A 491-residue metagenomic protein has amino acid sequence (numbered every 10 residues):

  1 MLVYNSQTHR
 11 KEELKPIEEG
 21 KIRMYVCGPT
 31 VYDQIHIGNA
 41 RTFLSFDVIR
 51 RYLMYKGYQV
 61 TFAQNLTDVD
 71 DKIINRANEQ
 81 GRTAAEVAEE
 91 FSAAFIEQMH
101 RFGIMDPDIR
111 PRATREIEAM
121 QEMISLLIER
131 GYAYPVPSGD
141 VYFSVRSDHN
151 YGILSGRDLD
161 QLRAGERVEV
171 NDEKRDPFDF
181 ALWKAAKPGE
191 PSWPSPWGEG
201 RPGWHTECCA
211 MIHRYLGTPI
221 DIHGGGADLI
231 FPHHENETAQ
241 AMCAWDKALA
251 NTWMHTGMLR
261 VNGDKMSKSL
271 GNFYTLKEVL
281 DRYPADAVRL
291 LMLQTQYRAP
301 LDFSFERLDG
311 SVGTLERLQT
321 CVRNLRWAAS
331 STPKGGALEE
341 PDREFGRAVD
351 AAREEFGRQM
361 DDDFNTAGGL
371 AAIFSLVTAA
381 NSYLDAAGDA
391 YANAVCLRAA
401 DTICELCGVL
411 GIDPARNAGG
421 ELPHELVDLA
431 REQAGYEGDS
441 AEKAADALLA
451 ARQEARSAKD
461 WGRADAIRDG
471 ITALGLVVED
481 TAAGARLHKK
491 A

Functional and structural regions predicted by a protein language model:
M1-Y32, D47, E97, E118-A328: Alpha-helical recognition segments enriched in aromatics with Gly/Pro capping that present substrate-recognition
T8-E13, I17-G103, A483-L487: N-terminal, positively charged nucleic-acid-binding surface of large information/translation enzymes
Y58, Y132, L476: Short phosphate-binding/catalytic loops that engage adenosine nucleotides
L66-D70, S92-F95, M105-M120, S138-S147: Short, glycine/charge-rich beta-strand/loop segments that flank catalytic centers and engage negatively charged groups
A77-A84, D108-T114, G198, G226-A227: The substrate-binding groove and active-site-proximal loops of carbohydrate-active enzymes, especially glycoside
K265, N272-A491: Structural preference for alpha-helix termini/caps and helix-kink/transition segments
